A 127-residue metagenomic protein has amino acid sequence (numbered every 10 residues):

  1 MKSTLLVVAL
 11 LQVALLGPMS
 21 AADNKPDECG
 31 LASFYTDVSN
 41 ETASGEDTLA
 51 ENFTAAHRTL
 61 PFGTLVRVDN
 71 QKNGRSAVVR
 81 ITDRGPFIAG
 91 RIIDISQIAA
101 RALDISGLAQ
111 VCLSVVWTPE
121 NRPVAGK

Functional and structural regions predicted by a protein language model:
K2-V7, G17-K127: Secreted/periplasmic proteins
